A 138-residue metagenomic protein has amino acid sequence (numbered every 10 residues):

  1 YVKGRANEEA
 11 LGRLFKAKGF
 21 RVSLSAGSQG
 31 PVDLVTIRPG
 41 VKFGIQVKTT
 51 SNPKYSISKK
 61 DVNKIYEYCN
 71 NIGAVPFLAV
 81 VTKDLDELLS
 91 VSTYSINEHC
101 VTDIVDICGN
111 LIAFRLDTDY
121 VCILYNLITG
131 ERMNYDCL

Functional and structural regions predicted by a protein language model:
Y1-S25: Acidic-basic catalytic patches of nuclease active cores, encompassing PD-(D/E)XK and other metal-cofactor nuclease
V2, V75, V81-L138: Domain-level recognition of nuclease-like catalytic cores that cleave nucleotide substrates
F15, L34-T36, G40-S51: Conserved catalytic cores of phosphodiester-cleaving nucleases, focusing on short active-site segments
S25-G27, A79-V81: Conserved beta-strand termini and adjacent loop/short-helix elements that scaffold enzyme active sites in alpha/beta
S28-P31, L85: Short acidic/glycine-enriched loop/turn segments that link adjacent beta-strands
G30-V32, V41, I72: A generic structural signal for short beta-strands and their flanking turns/coil linkers
D33-L34, L78-V80: Short beta-strand scaffold segments in enzyme catalytic cores
T50-L78: Short, charged, amphipathic alpha-helix that recurs within catalytic cores of restriction-modification and other
